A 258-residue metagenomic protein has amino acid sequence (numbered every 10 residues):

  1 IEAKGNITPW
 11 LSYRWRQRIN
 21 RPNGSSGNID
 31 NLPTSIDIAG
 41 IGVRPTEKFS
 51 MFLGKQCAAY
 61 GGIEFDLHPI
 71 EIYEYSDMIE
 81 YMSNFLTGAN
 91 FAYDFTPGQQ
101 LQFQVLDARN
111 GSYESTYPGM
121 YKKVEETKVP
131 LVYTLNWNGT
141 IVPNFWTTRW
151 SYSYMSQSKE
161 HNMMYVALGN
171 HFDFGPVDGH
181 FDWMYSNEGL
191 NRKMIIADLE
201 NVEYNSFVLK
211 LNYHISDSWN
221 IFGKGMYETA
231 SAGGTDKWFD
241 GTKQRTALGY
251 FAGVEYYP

Functional and structural regions predicted by a protein language model:
I1, T34-I41, F85-A89, L131-L135 (+4 more regions): Hydrophobic, lipid-facing positions within transmembrane beta-strands of outer-membrane proteins
I1-G111, G139-V142: Outer membrane beta-barrel
N28-I29, E64, I141-P258: Outer-membrane beta-barrel pore domains
N31-P33, H68-E74, G119-K123, I196-L199 (+1 more regions): Flexible, surface-exposed loop regions and adjacent strand-edge segments of Gram-negative outer-membrane beta-barrel
G42-S50, K122-T127, N205, T246: Short, mixed-charge, low-aromatic patches
G54-Y60, Y133-N138, G175, V254-Y256: Short, functional N-terminal and low-complexity linear motifs
Y75-E80, S115-Y117, E126-P130, F174-G175 (+1 more regions): Glycine-rich loops and low-complexity Gly/Arg-rich segments that provide flexible linkers or classic glycine-based
L101-M164: Loop-centered beta-sheet repeat module
